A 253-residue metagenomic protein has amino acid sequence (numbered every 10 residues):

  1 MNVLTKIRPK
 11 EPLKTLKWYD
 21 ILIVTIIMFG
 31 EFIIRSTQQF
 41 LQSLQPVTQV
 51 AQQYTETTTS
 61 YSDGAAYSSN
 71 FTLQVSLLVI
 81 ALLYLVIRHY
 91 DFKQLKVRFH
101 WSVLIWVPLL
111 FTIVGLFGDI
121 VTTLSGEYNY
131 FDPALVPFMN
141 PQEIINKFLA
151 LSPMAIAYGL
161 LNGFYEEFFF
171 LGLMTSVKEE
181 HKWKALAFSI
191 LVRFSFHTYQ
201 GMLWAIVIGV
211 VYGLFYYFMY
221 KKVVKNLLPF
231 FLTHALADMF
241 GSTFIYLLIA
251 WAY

Functional and structural regions predicted by a protein language model:
N2-M28, Y61-A66, H89-I120, K178-K184: Interfacial transmembrane-helix boundary/kink motif in multi-pass membrane proteins
N2-V3, N70, G241: A short, hydrophobic secondary-structure junction motif
T15, Y19-I26, S69, L73 (+7 more regions): Alpha-helical transmembrane segments of integral membrane proteins
W18-H89: Alpha-helical transmembrane segments in multi-pass membrane proteins
I27-Q38, L73-L77, L110-G118, Y212 (+3 more regions): Alpha-helical transmembrane segments of multipass membrane proteins
F40-V47, V86-K93, T123-F131, T175 (+4 more regions): Transmembrane helix-loop junctions in multipass membrane proteins, especially transporters and channels
V47-D63, Y90-N162, W251-Y253: Juxtamembrane helix-loop-helix connectors linking adjacent transmembrane helices in multi-pass membrane enzymes
L116, K147-Y253: Transmembrane helix-loop-helix hairpins at the membrane interface of multi-pass integral membrane proteins
